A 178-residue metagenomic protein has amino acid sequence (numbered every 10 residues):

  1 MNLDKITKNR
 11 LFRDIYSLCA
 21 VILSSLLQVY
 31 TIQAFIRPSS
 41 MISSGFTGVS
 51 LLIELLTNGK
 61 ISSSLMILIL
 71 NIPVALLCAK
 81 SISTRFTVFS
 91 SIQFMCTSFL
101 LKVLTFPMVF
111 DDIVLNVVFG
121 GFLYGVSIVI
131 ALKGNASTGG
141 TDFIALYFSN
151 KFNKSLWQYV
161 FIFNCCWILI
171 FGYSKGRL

Functional and structural regions predicted by a protein language model:
N2-L178: Core subunits and conserved enzymes of cellular information-processing and envelope-translocation systems across
